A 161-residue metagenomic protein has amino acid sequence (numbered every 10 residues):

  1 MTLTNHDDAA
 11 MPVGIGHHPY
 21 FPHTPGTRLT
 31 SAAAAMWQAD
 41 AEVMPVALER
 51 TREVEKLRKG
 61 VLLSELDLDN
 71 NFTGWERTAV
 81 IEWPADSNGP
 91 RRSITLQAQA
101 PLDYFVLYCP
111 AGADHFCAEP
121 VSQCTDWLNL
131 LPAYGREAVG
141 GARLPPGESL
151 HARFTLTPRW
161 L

Functional and structural regions predicted by a protein language model:
M1, A142-W160: Short Pro-Gly-centered flexible turn/kink motifs
M1-D7, C109: Asparagine-centered strand-capping/turn motif at beta-strand->loop junctions
T2-T4, Y20, V80-E82, R153-T157: Residue-level recognition of well-ordered beta-strand positions that form the cores of beta-sheet-rich folds across
H6-A9, W160: Short, acidic/polar linear motifs in exposed loop/turn regions
A10-P12, P19-Q99: Active-site/ligand-binding surface loops and adjacent short beta/alpha elements that line catalytic pockets across
H18, A118, G147: A residue-level signal for conserved active-site and pocket-lining positions in enzyme catalytic cores
N88-T125, N129: Glycine-rich active-site loops that engage anionic ligands at enzyme catalytic sites
L128-R136: Short, structured beta-strand/loop micro-motifs enriched in basic residues and often containing a Trp
